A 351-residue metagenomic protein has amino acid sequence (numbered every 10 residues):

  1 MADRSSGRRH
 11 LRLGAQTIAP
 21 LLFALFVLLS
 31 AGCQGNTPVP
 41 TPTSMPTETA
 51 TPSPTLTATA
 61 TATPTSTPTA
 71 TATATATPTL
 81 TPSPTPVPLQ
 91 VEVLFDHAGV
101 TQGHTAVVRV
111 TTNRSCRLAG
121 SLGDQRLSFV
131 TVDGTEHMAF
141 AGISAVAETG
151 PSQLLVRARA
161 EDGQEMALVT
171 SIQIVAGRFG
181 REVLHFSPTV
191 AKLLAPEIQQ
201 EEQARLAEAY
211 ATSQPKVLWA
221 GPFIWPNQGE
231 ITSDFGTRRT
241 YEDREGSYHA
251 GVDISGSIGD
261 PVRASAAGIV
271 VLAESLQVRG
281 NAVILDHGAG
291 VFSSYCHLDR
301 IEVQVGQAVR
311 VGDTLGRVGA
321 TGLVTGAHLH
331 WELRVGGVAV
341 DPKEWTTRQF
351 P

Functional and structural regions predicted by a protein language model:
M1-L13: N-terminal secretory signal peptides that target proteins for export/translocation
A19-S30: Bacterial N-terminal signal peptides
G32-L89: Ser/Thr-rich, Proline-interspersed low-complexity disordered segments
T81-T170: Cationic-aromatic interfacial patches
L94, L168-R279: Surface-exposed, glycine-biased beta-strand/turn segments
I224-P351: Catalytic cores of peptidoglycan-degrading enzymes
